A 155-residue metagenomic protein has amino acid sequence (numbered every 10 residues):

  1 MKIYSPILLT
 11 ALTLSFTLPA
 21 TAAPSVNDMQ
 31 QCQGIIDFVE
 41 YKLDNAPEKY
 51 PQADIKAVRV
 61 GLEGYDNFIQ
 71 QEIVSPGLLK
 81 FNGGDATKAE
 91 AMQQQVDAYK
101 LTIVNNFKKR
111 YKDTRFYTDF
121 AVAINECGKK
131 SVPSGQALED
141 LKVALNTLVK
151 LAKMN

Functional and structural regions predicted by a protein language model:
M1-L8: Bacterial N-terminal signal peptides that target proteins for export
S15-A20: N-terminal signal peptide c-region/cleavage motif recognized by signal peptidases
T21-P24, T87-A89: A ubiquitous short alpha-helical element
A22-Q52: Immediate post-signal-peptide N-terminus of mature secreted/exported proteins
V26-M29, I55-Q70: N-terminal Sec/ER secretory leader and immediately downstream segment of secreted/extracellular precursors
K42-Q52, K56, T87, T118 (+1 more regions): Surface-exposed, polar/charged faces of alpha-helical domains in mature secreted/periplasmic/lumenal proteins
L62-N155: Compact alpha-helical subdomains of small soluble proteins
